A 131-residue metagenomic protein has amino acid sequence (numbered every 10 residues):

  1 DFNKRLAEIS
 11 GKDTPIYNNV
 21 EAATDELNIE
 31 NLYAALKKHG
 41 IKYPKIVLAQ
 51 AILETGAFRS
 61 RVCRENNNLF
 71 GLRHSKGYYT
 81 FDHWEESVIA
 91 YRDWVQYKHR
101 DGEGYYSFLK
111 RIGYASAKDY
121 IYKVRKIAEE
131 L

Functional and structural regions predicted by a protein language model:
D1-L131: Catalytic cores of secreted/periplasmic lytic hydrolases that degrade extracellular macromolecules
